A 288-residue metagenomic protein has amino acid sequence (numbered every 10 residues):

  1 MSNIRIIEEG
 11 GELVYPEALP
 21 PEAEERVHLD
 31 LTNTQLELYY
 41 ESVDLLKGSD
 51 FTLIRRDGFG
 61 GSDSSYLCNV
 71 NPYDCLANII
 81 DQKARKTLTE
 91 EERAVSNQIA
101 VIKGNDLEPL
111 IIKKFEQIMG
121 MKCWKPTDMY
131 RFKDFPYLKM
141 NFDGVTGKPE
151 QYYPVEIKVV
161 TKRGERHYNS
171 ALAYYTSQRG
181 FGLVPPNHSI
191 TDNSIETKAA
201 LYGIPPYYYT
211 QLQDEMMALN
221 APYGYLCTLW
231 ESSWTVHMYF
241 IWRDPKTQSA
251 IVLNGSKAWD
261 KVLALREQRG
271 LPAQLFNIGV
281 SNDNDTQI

Functional and structural regions predicted by a protein language model:
M1-D106, G180-S189, I195, Y202 (+1 more regions): Charged, glycine-rich intrinsically disordered N-terminal tails and low-complexity linkers that flank
A77, I112, L212: Generic structural marker for isolated residues within well-ordered, non-membrane alpha-helices of soluble domains
A100, L107-Q117: Short, well-structured hydrophobic secondary-structure segments
V101, Q117-F142, T146-R269: Nucleic-acid nuclease catalytic cores
D106, L265-N277, I288: Contiguous, amphipathic alpha-helical segments that mediate oligomerization or scaffolding in large protein assemblies
D106-L107, Y207: Soluble or luminal CAZymes and related metallo-dependent hydrolases
